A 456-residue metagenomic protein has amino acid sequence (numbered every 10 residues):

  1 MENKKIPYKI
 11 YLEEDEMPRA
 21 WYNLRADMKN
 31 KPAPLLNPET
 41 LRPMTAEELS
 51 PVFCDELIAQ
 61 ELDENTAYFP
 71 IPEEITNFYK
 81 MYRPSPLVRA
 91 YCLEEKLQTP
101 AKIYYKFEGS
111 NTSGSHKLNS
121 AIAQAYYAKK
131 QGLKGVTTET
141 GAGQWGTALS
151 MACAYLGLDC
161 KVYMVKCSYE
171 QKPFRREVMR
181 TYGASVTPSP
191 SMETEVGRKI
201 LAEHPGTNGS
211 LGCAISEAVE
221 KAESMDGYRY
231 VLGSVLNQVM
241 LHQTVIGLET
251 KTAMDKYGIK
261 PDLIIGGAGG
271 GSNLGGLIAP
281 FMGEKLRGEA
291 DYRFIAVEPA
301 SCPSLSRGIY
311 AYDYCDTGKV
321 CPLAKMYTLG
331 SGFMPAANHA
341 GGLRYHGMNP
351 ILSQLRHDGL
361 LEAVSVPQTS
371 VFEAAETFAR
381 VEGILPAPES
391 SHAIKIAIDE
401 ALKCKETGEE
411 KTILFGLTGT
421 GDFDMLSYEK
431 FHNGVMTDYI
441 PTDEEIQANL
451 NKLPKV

Functional and structural regions predicted by a protein language model:
N3-L133: Positively charged, low-complexity intrinsically disordered leader regions
Y68-P70, I200-Q238, I246, G258 (+3 more regions): Active-site/ligand-binding loops adjacent to catalytic centers
F107-L118, V136-W145, L236-V239, I265-G270 (+4 more regions): Active-site nucleophile and cofactor-binding loops and adjacent substrate-binding regions of central metabolic enzymes
G114, L118-I122, T138-L156, E170-P173 (+4 more regions): Short glycine/serine/threonine-rich phosphate/pyrophosphate-binding segments that cradle anionic phosphate groups
S120, A128-C167, K260-L274, F294 (+1 more regions): A short, small-residue-rich loop immediately preceding and capping a beta-strand
A123-L133, T147-D159, R180-T181, I278-G288 (+1 more regions): Alpha-helix C-terminal capping segments
T137, W145-N208, S304-D316, D424-N433: Active-site-proximal loop->helix
A268-G276, Q368-N433: Claisen-condensing/thiolase-fold acyl-transfer catalytic domains that form or cleave C-C bonds in fatty acid
